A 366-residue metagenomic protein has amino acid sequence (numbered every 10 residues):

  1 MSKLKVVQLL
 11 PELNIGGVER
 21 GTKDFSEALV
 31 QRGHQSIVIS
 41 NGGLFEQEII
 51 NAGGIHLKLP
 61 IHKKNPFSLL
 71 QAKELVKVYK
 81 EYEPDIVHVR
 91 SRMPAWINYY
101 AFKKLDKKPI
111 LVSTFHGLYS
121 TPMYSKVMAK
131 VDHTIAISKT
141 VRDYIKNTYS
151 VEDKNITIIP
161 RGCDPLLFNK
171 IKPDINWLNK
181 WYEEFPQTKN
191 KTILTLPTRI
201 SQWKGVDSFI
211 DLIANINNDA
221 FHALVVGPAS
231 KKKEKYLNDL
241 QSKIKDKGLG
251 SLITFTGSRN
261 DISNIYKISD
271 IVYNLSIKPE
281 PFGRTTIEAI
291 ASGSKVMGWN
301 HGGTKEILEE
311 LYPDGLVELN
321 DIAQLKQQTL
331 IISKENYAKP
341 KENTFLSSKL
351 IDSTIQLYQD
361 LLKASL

Functional and structural regions predicted by a protein language model:
V7, Q187-K204, I210-I213: Conserved donor-binding/catalytic core segment of Leloir-type glycosyltransferases
V38, K295-G298: Short hydrophobic beta-strand element within catalytic cores of glycosyltransferases and related nucleotide-activated
I39-L44, P197, H222-N238: Glycosyltransferase donor-sugar binding loop
Y79, S258-R259, I265-S269, R284: Short alpha-helical donor nucleotide-sugar binding micro-motif in glycosyltransferases
V89-A95, F115: Short His-centered aromatic/hydrophobic patch
K103-K139: A conserved, positively charged/aromatic
K232-L237, G250-R259, I265, L316: Active-site donor-binding acidic/aromatic loop of nucleotide-activated sugar and phosphosugar transferases involved
E310-I322, L330-K334: Conserved acidic donor-binding segment of nucleotide-sugar-dependent glycosyltransferases
